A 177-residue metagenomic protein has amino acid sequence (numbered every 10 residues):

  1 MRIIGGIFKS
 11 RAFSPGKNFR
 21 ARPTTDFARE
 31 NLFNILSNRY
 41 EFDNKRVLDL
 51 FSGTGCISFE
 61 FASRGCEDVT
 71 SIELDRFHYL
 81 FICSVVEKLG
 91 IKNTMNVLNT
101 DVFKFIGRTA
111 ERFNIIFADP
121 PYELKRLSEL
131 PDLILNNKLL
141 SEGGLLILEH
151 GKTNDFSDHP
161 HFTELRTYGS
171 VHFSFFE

Functional and structural regions predicted by a protein language model:
M1-E177: Class I S-adenosyl-L-methionine-dependent methyltransferase catalytic core
